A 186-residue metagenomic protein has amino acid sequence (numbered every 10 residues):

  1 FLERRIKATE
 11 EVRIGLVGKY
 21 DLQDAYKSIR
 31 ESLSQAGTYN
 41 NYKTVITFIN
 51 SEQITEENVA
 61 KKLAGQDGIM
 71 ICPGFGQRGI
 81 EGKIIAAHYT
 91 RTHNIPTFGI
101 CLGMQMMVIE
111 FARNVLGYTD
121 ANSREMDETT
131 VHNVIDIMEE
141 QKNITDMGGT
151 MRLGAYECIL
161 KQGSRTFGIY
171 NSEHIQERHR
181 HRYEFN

Functional and structural regions predicted by a protein language model:
F1-N186: N-terminal beta1-alpha1 cap of cysteine-dependent amidohydrolase-like domains
